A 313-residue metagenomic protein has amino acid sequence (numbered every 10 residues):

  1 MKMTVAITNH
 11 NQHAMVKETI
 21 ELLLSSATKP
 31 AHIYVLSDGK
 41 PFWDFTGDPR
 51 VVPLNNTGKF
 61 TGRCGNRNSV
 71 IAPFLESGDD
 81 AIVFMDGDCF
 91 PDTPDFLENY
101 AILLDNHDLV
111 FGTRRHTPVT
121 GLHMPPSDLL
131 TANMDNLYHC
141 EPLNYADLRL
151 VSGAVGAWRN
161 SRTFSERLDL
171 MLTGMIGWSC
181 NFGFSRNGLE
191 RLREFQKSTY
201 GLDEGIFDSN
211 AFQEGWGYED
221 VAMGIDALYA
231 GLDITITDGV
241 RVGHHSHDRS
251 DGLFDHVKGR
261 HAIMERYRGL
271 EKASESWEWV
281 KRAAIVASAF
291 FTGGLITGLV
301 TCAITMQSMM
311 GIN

Functional and structural regions predicted by a protein language model:
M1-L22: N-proximal low-complexity "stem/linker" segments adjacent to membrane-targeting elements
E21-P30: Short, acidic, metal-binding catalytic loop of nucleotide-sugar glycosyltransferases
T57-F74: Glycine-rich, basic loop-to-helix element that forms the pyrophosphate-binding segment of sugar-nucleotide handling
D79-F90: Short beta-strand-to-loop acidic/aromatic patch adjacent to the donor-nucleotide binding site
C89-I102: Acidic donor-binding/catalytic loop of UDP-sugar-dependent glycosyltransferases, especially processive GT2
V110-L130, D135-L137: Short beta-strand-to-loop element that shapes/binds the nucleotide-sugar donor at the catalytic cleft/hinge
A146-G156, T163-F184: A recurrent flexible, glycine/aromatic-enriched loop bordering the glycosyltransferase active site that acts as
E214-A222: Acidic donor-binding loop at a coil-to-helix junction in glycosyltransferase catalytic cores that engages
